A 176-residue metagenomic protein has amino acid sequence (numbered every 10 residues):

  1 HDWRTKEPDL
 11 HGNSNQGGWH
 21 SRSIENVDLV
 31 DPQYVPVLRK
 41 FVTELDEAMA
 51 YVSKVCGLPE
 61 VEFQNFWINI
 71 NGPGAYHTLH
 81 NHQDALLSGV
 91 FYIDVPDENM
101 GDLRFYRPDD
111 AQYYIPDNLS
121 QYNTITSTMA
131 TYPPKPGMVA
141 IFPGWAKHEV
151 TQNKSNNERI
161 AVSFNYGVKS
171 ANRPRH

Functional and structural regions predicted by a protein language model:
H1-L58, Y76, D102: Non-heme Fe(II)/2-oxoglutarate
E62, D97-N99, N156: Short loop/turn segments at connectors of secondary-structure elements within structured domains
E62-I68: A short glycine-rich, His/Asp/Glu-containing loop-to-beta-strand
F66, L87, I160: Residue-level detector of short, conserved catalytic/binding motifs and their immediate flanks
N69-I141, T151, V168, N172-R175: Catalytic core of non-heme Fe(II) oxygenases with the double-stranded beta-helix
G101, I160-F164: Extracytoplasmic/periplasmic beta-strand context in beta-sandwich domains, especially the cupredoxin/COX2 CuA-binding
V150-A161: Ligand-binding loop in jelly-roll beta-barrel domains
